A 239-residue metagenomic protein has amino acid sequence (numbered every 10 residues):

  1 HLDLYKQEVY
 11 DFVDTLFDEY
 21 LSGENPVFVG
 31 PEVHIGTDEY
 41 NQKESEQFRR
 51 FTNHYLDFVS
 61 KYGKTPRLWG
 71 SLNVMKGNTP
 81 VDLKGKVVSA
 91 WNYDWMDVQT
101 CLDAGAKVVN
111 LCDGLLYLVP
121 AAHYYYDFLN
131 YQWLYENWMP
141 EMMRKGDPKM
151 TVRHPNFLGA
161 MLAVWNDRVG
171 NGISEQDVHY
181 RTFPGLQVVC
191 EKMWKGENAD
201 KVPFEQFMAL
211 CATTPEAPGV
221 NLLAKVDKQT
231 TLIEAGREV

Functional and structural regions predicted by a protein language model:
H1-V87, W91-A106: Active-site neighborhood of glycoside hydrolase catalytic domains
N78-K86, N92-E238: Flexible, acidic glycine-rich loops studded with aromatic residues
